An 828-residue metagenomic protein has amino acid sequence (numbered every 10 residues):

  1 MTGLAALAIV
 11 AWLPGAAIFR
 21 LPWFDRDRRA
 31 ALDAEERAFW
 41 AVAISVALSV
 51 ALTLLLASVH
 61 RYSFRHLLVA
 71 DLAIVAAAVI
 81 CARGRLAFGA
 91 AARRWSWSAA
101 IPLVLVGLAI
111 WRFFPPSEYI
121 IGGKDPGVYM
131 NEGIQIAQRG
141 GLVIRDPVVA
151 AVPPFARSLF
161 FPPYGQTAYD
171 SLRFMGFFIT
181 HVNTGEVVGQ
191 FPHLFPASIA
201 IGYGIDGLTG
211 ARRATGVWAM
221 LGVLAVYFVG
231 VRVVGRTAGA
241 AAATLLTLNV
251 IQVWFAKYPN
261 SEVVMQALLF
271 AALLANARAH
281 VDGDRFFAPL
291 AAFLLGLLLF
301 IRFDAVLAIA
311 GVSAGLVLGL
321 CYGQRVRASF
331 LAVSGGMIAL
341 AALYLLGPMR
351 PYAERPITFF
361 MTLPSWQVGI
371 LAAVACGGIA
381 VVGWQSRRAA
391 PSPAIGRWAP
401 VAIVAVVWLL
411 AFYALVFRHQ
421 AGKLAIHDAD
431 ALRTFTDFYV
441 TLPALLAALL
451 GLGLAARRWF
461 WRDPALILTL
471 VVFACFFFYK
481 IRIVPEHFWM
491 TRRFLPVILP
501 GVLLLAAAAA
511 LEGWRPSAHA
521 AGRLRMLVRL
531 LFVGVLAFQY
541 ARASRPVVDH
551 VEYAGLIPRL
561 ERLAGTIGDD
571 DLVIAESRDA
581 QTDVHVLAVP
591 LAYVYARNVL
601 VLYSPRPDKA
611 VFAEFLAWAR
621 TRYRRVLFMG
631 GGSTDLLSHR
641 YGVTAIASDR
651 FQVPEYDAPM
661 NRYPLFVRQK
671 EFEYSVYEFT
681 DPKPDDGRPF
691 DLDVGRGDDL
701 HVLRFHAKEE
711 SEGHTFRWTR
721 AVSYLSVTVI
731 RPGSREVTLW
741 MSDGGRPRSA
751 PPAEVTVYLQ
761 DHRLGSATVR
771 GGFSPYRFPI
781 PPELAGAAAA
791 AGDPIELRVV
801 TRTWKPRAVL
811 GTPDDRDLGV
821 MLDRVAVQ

Functional and structural regions predicted by a protein language model:
M1-A100, L318, Y322-R457, L616 (+3 more regions): Membrane-embedded, hydrophobic transmembrane alpha-helices
E35-R37, V226-L248, A267, V281-L290 (+2 more regions): Transmembrane-helix signature of polytopic, membrane-embedded enzymes that assemble or transfer cell-envelope glycans
A57, V229, A242-T244, A275-N276 (+2 more regions): Membrane-interface alpha helices of multi-pass inner-membrane proteins
A76-G84, G210-V233, A271: Transmembrane-helix motifs of polytopic, lipid-linked glycan transferases
Q138-Y203, P485: Interfacial juxtamembrane loops and adjacent helix segments that form the catalytic/substrate-binding surfaces
T215, I251-M265, R770: Short acidic/glycine- and proline-prone juxtamembrane loop motifs at membrane-interface regions of multi-pass membrane
A272-A288, L318-V326: Membrane-interface transmembrane helices that cradle and orient dolichyl/undecaprenyl
A339-M361, V416-L424, V533-P664, P689-D693 (+3 more regions): Catalytic lumenal/periplasmic loop and adjoining terminal transmembrane helix of membrane glycan-assembly enzymes
